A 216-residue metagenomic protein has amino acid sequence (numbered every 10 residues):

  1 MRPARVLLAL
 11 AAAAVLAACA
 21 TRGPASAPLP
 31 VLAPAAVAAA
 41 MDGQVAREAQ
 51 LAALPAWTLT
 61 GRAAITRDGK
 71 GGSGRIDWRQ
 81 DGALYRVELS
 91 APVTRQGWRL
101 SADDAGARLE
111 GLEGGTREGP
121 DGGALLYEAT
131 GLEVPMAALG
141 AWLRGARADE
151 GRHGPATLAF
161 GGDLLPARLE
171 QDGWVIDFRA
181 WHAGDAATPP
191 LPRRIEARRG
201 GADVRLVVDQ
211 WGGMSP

Functional and structural regions predicted by a protein language model:
M1-L8: Bacterial N-terminal signal peptides that target proteins for export
V15-A18: C-terminal motif of bacterial Sec signal peptides marking the signal peptidase cleavage site
A20-G23: Bacterial signal peptide processing site
A27-W57: Post-signal peptide N-terminal segment of mature Sec-exported envelope proteins
Q50-W57, G69-G71, Q80-A83, A186-P190: Edge/loop elements at the starts and ends of beta-strands within beta-rich repeat scaffolds
A83-P135: An acidic-aromatic
L112-D172: Flexible, processing/modification-adjacent segments and terminal tails in exported/periplasmic/extracellular proteins
A146-P216: Gly/Pro-enriched, hydrophobic low-complexity segments that function as extracytoplasmic propeptides/linkers
